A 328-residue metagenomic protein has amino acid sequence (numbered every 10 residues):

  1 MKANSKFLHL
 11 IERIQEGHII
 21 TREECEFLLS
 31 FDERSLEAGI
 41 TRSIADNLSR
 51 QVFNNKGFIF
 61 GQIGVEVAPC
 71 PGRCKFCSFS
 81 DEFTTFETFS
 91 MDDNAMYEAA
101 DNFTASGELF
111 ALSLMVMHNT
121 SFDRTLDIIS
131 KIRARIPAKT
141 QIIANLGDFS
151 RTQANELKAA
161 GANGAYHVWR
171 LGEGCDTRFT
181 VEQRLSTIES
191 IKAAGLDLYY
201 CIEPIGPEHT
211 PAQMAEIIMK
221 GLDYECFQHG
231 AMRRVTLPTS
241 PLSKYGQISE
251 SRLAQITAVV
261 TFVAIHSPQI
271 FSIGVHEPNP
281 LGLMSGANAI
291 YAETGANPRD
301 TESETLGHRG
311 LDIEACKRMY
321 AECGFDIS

Functional and structural regions predicted by a protein language model:
M1-E33, L222-S328: Auxiliary Fe-S-binding modules of radical SAM enzymes
K2, M91, R124, R178-Q183 (+3 more regions): Alpha-helix N-cap and loop-to-helix initiation/capping positions
E24-K75, F79-E87, G107: N-terminal [4Fe-4S]-dependent radical SAM core
S49, F53-Q62, P69-P71, K75-S80 (+8 more regions): Mobile, glycine- and charge-enriched loop segments and immediately flanking short secondary-structure elements within
V65, D81-E98, N102-I129, R133-I188 (+2 more regions): Core AdoMet radical
A111-L114, E182-L242, T257-F271: Conserved C-terminal portion of the radical SAM core fold that forms the substrate/S-adenosylmethionine-binding
S150-L157, P207-G221, H276-S285: Catalytic cores of alpha/beta
